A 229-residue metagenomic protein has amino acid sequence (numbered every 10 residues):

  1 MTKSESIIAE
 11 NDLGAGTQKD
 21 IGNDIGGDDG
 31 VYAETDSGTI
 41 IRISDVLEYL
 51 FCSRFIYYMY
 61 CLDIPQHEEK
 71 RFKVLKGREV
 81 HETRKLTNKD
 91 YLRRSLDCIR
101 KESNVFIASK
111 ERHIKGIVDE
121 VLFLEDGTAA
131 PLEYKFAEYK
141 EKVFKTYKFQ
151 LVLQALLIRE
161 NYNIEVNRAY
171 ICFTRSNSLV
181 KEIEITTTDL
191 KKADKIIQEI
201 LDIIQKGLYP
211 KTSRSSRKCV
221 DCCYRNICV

Functional and structural regions predicted by a protein language model:
M1-P131, E138: Metal-dependent nuclease catalytic cores that hydrolyze phosphodiester bonds in DNA/RNA, characterized by
G26, T188-S213: Short, charged low-complexity linear segments at domain edges
I43, R54-F55, V166, L190 (+2 more regions): Alpha-helix initiation and N-capping motif
D45, C52-I56, L208-V229: Cysteine-cluster motifs in flexible loop/terminal segments that predominantly coordinate metals
E48-F51, M59-Y60, K191, K195-D202 (+1 more regions): Charged/polar, solvent-exposed surface patches and flexible loops
L92-R94, I164-E165, L179-V180, R214-V220 (+1 more regions): A general structural signal for short secondary-structure boundary/capping elements
L96-Q198: Mg2+/Mn2+-dependent nuclease catalytic core
R159, L201, Q205, I227: Hydrophobic/aromatic-lined pockets within catalytic cores
